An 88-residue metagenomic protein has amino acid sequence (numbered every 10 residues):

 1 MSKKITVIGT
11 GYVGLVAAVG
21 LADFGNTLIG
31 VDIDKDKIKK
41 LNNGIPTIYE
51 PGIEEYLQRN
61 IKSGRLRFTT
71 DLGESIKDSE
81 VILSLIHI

Functional and structural regions predicted by a protein language model:
M1-I45: NAD(P)+-binding Rossmann beta1-loop-alpha1 motif at the extreme N-terminus of oxidoreductases
Y49: N-terminal FAD cofactor-binding segment of flavoenzymes
I53-E80: A structured beta-alpha segment of the ubiquitous adenosine-cofactor-binding alpha/beta core
I82-S84: Redox-cofactor binding/interface segments in oxidoreductases and associated redox assembly factors
I86-I88: Conserved small/polar residues in nucleotide/adenosyl-binding loops
